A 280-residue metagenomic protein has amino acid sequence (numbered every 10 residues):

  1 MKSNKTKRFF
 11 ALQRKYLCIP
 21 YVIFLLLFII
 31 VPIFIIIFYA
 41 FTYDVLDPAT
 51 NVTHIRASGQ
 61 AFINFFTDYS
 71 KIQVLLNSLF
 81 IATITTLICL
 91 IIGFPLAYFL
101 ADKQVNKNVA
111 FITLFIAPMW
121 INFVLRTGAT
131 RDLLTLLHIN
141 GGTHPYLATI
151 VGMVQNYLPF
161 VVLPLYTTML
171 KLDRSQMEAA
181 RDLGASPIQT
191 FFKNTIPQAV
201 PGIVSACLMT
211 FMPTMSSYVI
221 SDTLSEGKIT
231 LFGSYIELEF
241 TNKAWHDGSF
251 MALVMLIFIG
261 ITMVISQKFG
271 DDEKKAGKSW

Functional and structural regions predicted by a protein language model:
M1-F10, Y16, D47-T67: Membrane-topology segments of multi-pass transport proteins
N4, F269-W280: Short cytosolic juxtamembrane segments of multi-pass membrane proteins
R8-L12, N106-V109, L172-S205: Amphipathic cytosolic juxtamembrane alpha-helices at the membrane-cytosol interface of multi-pass membrane transporters
Q13-L46, I63-H144, T149-L170, Q198 (+4 more regions): Membrane-water interface segments at the C-terminal ends of transmembrane alpha-helices in multi-pass inner-membrane
P48-I55, Y218-W245, K278-W280: Glycine-rich helix-loop "coupling/hinge" segments at transmembrane-helix boundaries in multipass transporters
Q60, N64, V109-I112, T135 (+4 more regions): Short amphipathic alpha-helical coupling elements at transmembrane boundaries
S70, R174-S175, K243: Residue-level signal for the short linker/turn that defines the boundary of a DNA-recognition helix
